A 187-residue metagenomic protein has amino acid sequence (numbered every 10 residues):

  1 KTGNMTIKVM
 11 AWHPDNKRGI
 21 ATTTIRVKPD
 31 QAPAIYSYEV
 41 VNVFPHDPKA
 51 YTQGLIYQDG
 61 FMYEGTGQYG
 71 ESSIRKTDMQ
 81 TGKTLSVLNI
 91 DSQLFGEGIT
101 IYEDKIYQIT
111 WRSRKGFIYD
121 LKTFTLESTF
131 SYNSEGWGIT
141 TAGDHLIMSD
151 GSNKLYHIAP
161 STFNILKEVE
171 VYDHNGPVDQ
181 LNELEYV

Functional and structural regions predicted by a protein language model:
G3-I7: Exposed beta-strand face motif in extracellular beta-rich ectodomains
K28-K49, M79-L85: A short helix->beta-strand "capping" segment at the edge of beta-propeller domains
V41-R75, V87-T100, G138: Beta-strand-rich domains and repeat architectures in extracellular enzymes and scaffolds, especially beta-propellers
V43-P48, V87-S92, E127-S134, V169-V178 (+1 more regions): Surface loop/turn motifs at the tips and blade-to-blade linkers of beta-strand repeat domains
D59-G60, E103-K105, G143-H145: Short coil/turn segments that connect the beta-strands within blades of beta-propeller domains
Y63-Q68, I106-S113, M148-S152: Conserved beta-strand positions in repeat-built beta-propeller and related beta-rich domains
T77-G82, D120-F124, A159-F163: Short loop/turn segments that connect beta-strands within beta-propeller blades
